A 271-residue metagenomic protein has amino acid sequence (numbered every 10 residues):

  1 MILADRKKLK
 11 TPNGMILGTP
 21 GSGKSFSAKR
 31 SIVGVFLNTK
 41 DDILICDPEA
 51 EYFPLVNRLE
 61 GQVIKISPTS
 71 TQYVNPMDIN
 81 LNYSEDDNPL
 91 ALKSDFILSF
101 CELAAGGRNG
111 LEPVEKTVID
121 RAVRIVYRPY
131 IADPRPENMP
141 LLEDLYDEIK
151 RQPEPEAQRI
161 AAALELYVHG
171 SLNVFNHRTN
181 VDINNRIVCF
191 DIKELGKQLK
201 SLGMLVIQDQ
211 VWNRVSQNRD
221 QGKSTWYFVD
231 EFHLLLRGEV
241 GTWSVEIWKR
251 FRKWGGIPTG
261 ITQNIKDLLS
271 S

Functional and structural regions predicted by a protein language model:
M1, R6-K7, A50-Q62, I66-S70 (+4 more regions): P-loop NTPase motor domains
M1-P68: Glycine-rich phosphate-binding loop of nucleotide-binding enzymes
